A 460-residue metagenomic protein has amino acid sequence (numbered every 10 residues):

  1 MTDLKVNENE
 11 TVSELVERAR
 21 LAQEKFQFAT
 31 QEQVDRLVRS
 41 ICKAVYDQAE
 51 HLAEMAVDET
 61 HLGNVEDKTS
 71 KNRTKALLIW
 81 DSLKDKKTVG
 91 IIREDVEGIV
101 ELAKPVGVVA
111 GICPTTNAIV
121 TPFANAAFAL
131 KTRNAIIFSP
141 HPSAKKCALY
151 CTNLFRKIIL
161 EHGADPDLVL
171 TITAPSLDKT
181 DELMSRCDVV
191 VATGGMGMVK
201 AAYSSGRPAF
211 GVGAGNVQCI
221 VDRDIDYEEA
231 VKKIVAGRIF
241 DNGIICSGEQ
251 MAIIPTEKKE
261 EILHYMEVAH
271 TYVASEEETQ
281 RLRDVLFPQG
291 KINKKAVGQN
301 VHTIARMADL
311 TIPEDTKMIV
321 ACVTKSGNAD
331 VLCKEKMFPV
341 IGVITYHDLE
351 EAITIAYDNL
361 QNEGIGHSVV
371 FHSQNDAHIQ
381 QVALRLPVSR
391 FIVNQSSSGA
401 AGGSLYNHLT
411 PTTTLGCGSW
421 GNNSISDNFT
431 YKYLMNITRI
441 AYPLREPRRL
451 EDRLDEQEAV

Functional and structural regions predicted by a protein language model:
T2-V100, F128, V268: N-terminal Rossmann-like NAD(P)+-binding subdomain of aldehyde/semialdehyde dehydrogenases
V6, F123, K131, V199-G327 (+1 more regions): ALDH superfamily catalytic-core signature
L15-E17, G211-G213, N242-C246, D330-M337 (+1 more regions): Short, flexible turn/loop "capping" segments at secondary-structure junctions
R20-Q23, Q27-T30, V38-A49, A53-A56 (+13 more regions): Structural signal for hydrophobic packing residues in well-ordered secondary-structure cores of soluble enzyme domains
Q27, L310-V460: Conserved C-terminal structural/oligomerization subdomain of aldehyde/semialdehyde dehydrogenase
T88-E229: Rossmann-like NAD(P) dinucleotide-binding subdomain of oxidoreductase/dehydrogenase enzymes
G107-G111, A127-F128, N134-I137, D167-L170 (+12 more regions): Structural motif
